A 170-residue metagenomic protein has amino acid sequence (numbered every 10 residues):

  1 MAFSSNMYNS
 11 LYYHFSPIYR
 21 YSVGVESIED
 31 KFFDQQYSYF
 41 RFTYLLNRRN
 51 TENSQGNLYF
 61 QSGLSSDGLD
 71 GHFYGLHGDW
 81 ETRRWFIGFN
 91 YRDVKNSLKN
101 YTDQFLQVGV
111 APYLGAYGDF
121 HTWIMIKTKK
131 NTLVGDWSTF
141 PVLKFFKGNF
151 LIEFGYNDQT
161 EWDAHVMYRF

Functional and structural regions predicted by a protein language model:
M1-E26, D30-R48, N53, N57-F146 (+1 more regions): Outer-membrane beta-barrel transmembrane domain signature
W85, F150-L151, W162: Hydrophobic residues embedded in beta-strands of well-ordered beta-sheets
F145, L151-Y156: Short, exposed beta-strand-loop hairpins at the edges of beta-sheets in extracellular/periplasmic proteins
N157-E161: A short, acidic, flexible beta-alpha connecting loop/helix-capping segment that sits on the rim of active
A164-V166: Replace "edges of transmembrane helices
